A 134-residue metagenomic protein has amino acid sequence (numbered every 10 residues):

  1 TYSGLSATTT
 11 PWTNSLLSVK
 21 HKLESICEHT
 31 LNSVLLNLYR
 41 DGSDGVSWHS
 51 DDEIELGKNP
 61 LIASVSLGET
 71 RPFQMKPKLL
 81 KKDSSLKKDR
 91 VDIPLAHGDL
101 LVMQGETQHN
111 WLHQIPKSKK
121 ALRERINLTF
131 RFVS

Functional and structural regions predicted by a protein language model:
T1-S134: Non-heme Fe(II) oxygenase metal-center motifs and adjacent flexible, charged/small-residue loops
